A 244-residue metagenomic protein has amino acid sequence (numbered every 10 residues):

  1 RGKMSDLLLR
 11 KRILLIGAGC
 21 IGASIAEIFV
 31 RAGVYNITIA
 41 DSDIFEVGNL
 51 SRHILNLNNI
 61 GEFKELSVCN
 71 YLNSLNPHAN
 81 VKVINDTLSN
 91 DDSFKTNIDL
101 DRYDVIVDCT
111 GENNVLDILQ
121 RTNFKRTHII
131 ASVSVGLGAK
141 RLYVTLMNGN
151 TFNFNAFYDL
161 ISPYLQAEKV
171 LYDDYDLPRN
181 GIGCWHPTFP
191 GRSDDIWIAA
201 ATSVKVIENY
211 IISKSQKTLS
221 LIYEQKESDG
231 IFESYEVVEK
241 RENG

Functional and structural regions predicted by a protein language model:
R1-I13: N-terminal charged helix/coil linker that caps or initiates catalytic domains
L14-I16, I39: Hydrophobic Val/Ile/Leu positions in short beta-strands of Rossmann-like dinucleotide-binding domains
I21-G22: Hydrophobic/small residue at the entry helix of a nucleotide-binding pocket
R31-N36: Conserved S-adenosyl-L-methionine
S42-H78: Glycine-rich phosphate-binding loop and adjoining beta1-alpha1-beta2 segment of Rossmann-like nucleotide-binding folds
C69-Y103, T110-E112: A structured beta-alpha segment of the ubiquitous adenosine-cofactor-binding alpha/beta core
D101-V105, C109-G244: Glycine-rich phosphate/adenylate-binding loop
